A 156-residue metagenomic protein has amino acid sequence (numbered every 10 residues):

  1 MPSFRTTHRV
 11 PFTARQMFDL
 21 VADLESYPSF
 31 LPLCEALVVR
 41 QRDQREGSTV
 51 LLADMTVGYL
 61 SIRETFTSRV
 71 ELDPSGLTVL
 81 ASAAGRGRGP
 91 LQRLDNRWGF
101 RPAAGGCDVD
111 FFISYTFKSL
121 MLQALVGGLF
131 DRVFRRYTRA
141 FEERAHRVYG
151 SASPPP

Functional and structural regions predicted by a protein language model:
M1-S48, S151-P156: Hydrophobic ligand-binding cavity/cleft-lining segments
P2, G47-T49, I62-E64, Q92 (+1 more regions): Residue-level preference for beta-strand/loop junctions
T6-H8, L37-V39, F66-L72, D95-P102: Hydrophobic/aromatic beta-strand elements that line small-molecule binding cavities or substrate pockets in beta-rich
T13, Q44-E46, S75, A103-G106: Short strand-connecting beta-turns/loops that link adjacent beta-strands
M17, V21, Y27, A53 (+3 more regions): Hydrophobic pocket/interface hotspot
E25, F130, F134, T138 (+1 more regions): Short amphipathic alpha-helical signal-transduction/dimerization elements
V39-G87, A140-R144, A152: Glycine-rich portal/gate segments that line the openings of hydrophobic small-molecule binding cavities
A83-R136: Beta-strand/loop substructures that line and gate deep hydrophobic ligand-binding cavities in soluble
